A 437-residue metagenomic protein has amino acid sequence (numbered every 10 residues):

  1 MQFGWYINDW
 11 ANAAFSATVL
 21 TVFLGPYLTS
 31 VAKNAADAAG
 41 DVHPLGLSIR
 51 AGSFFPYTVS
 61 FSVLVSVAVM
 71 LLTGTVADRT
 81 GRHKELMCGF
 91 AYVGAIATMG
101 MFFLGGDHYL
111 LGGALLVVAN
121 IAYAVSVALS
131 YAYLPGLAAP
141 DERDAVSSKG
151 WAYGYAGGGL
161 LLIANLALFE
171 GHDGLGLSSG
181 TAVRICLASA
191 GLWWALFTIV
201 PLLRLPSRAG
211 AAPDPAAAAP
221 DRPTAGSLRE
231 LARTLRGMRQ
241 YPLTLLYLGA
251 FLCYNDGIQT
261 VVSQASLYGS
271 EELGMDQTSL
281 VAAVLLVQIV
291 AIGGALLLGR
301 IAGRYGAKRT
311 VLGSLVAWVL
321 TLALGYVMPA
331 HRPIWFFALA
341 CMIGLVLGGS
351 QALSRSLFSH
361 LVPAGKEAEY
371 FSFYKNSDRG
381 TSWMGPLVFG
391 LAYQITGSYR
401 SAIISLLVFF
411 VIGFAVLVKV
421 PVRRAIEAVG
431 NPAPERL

Functional and structural regions predicted by a protein language model:
Q2, P206-L248, E272, L437: Juxtamembrane intracellular "pre-TM" segments in multi-pass secondary transporters
V19-G52, S263-L280: Short amphipathic helix-loop junctions that connect adjacent transmembrane helices in Major Facilitator Superfamily/SLC
G46-A51, L168-L192, L391-F410: A membrane-interface helix-boundary motif in multi-pass transporters
A68-R82, G293-A307, Y393: Helix-to-loop junctions at the C-terminal end of transmembrane segments in multipass secondary transporters
C88-D107, V316-A330: C-terminal ends and interior cores of transmembrane alpha-helices in multi-pass membrane transporters/permeases
A97, H108-S126, W335-G349: Hydrophobic core of transmembrane alpha-helices in multi-pass small-molecule transporters, especially MFS/SLC-type
S147-F169, S377-G385: Glycine-rich segments within core transmembrane alpha-helices of 12-TM secondary carriers
K308-Q351: C-terminal transmembrane helical hairpin of 12-TM major facilitator-type secondary transporters
